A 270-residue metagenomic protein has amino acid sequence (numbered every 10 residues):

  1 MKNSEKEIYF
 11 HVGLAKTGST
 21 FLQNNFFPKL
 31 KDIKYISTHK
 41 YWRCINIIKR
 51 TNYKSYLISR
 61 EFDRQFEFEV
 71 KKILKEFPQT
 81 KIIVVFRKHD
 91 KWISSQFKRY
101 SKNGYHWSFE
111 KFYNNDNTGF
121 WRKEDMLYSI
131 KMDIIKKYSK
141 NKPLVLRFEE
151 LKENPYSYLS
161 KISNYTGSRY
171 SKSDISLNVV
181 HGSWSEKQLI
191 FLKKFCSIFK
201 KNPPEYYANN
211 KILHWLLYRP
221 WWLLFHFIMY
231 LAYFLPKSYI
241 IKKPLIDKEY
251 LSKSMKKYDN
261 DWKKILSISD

Functional and structural regions predicted by a protein language model:
K2-D270: Anion-recognition interface
